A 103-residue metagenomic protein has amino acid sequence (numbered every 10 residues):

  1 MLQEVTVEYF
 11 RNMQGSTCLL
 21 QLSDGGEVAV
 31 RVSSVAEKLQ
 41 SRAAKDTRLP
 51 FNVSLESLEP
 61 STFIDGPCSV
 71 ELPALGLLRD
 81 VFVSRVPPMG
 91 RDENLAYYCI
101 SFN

Functional and structural regions predicted by a protein language model:
M1-N103: Surface-exposed, beta-sheet-biased, low-hydrophobicity segments with strongly acidic/polar composition
